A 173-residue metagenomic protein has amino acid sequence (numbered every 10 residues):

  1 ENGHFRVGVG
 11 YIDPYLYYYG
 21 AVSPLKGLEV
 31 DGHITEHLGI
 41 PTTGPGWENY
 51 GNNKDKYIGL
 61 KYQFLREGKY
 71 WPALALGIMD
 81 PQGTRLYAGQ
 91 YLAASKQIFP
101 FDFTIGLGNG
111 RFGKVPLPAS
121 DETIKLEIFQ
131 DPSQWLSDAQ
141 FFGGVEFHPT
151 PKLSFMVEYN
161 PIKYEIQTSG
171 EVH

Functional and structural regions predicted by a protein language model:
E1-L86, Q97-F101, G110-K114, K125-Q130 (+3 more regions): Transmembrane beta-barrel domains of Gram-negative outer membranes and organellar outer membranes
A94: Conserved, mostly hydrophobic/aromatic
T104-I105: Transmembrane alpha-helix/helix-exit interface in multi-pass inner-membrane proteins
A119-S120: Acidic, glycine-enriched active-site microenvironments
S133, S137-A139, G143, F147 (+1 more regions): Catalytic phosphate/metal-binding cores of nucleic-acid and nucleotide-processing enzymes, i.e., regions that mediate
